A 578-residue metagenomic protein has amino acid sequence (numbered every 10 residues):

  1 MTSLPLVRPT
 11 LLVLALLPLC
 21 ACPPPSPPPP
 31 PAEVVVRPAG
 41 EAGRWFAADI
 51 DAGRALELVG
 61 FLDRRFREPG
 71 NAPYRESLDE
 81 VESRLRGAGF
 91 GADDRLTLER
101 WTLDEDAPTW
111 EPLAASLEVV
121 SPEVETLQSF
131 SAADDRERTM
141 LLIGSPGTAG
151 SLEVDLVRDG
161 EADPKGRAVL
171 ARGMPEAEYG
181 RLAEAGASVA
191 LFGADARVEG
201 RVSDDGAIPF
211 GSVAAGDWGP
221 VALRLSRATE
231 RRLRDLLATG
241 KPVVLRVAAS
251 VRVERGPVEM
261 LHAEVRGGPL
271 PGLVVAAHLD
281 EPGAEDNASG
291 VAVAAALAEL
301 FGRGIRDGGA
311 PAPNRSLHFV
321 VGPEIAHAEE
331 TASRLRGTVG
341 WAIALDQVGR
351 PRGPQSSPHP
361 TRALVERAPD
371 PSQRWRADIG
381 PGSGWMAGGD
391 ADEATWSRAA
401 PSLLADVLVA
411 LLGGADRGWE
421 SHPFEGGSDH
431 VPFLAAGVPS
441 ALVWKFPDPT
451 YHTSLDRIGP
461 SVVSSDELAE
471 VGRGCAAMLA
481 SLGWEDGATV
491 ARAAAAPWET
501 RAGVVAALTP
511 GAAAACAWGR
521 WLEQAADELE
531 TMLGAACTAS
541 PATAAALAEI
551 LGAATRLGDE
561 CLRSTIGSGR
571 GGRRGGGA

Functional and structural regions predicted by a protein language model:
P23-P25: Bacterial signal peptide processing site
A32, V36, E41, A48 (+3 more regions): Noncatalytic luminal/extracellular "stalk/propeptide" segments of secretory-pathway proteins
I50, G147, G268-L270, G322-L442 (+1 more regions): Metal-dependent peptidase/peptidase-like ectodomains
G60, A72, S129-R224, D286 (+3 more regions): Extracellular/luminal Protease-associated
D135-R158, F210-D286, A296-G308: Soluble metallo-hydrolase cores and metallopeptidase-like ectodomains found primarily in the secretory/periplasmic
L300-E330, T338: Short helix-loop-beta-strand segments that form the rim/entrance of peptidase-like active sites
P449-R501: His/Asp/Glu-rich mid-to-C-terminal helical/loop segments that flank catalytic regions of hydrolases
A488-G567: Acidic, Ser/Thr-rich low-complexity intrinsically disordered segments
